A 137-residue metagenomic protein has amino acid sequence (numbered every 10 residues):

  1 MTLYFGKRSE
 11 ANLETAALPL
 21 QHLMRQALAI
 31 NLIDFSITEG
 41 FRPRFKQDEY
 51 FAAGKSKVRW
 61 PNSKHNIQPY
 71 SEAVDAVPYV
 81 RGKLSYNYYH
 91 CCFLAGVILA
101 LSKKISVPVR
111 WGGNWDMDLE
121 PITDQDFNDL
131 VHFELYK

Functional and structural regions predicted by a protein language model:
M1-S36: Active-site acidic/histidine clusters and adjacent loop/turn architecture that either coordinate catalytic ions
S9, K57, W115-D116: Polar low-complexity intrinsically disordered regions enriched in Ser/Thr and small residues
H22-L23, A27-L28, L32, F45 (+4 more regions): Structured catalytic/translocation cores of nucleotide/phosphate-coupled proteins
Q26-K55, K104, G112-N114: Extended, low-complexity, intrinsically disordered C-terminal regulatory tails of eukaryotic serine/threonine kinases
G54-K64: Cytochrome P450 catalytic domain signature, combining two hallmark sequence patches
S63-K137: Catalytic cores and adjacent binding grooves of peptidoglycan-active enzymes
